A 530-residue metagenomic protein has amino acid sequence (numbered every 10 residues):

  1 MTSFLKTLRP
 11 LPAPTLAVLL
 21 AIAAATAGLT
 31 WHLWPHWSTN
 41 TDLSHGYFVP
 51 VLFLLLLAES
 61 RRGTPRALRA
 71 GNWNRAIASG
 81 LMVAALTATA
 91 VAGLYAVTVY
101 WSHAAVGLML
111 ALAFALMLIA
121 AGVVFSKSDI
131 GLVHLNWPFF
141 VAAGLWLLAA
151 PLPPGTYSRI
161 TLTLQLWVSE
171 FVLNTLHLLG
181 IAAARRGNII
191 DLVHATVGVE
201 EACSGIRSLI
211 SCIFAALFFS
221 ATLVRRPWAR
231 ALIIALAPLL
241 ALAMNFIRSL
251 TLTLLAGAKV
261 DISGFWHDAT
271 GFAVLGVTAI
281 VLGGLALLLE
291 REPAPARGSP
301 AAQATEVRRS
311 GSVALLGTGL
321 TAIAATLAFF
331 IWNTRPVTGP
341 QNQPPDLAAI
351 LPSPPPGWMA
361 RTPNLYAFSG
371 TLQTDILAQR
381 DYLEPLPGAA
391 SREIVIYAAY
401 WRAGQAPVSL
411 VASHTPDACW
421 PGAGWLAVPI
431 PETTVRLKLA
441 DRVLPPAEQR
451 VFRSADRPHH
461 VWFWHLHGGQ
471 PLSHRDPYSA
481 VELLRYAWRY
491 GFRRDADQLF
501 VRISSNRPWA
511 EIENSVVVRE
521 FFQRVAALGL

Functional and structural regions predicted by a protein language model:
T2-L530: Hydrophobic N-terminal alpha-helices or hydrophobic patches in metabolic proteins across all domains of life
